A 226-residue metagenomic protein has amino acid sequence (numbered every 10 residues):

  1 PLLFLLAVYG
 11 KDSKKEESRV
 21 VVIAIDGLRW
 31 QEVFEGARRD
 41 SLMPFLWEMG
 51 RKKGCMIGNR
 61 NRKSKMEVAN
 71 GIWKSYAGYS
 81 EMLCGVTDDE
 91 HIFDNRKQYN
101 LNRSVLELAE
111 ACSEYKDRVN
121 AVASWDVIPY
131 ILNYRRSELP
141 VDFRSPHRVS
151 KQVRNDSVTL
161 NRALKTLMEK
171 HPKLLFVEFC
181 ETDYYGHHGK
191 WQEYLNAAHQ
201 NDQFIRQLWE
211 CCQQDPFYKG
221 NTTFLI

Functional and structural regions predicted by a protein language model:
P1-E16: Bacterial Sec-dependent N-terminal signal peptides
E16, Q31-K74: Short, structured active-site-proximal loop/turn typified by the sulfatase FGly-forming signature C/S-X-P-X-R
E16-V21, K52-G58, C112-V119, K170-L175 (+1 more regions): Loop/turn elements at helix/coil->beta-strand transitions in domains of secreted/extracellular proteins
D26-Q31, S64-E67, D88-D89, W125-Y130 (+1 more regions): Solvent-exposed loop/turn segments at secondary-structure junctions within structured extracellular/periplasmic domains
G36-F45, M56, R60-N61, E81-N102: His/Cys-centered metal/cofactor-coordination and adjacent catalytic loops
F45, Q200-I226: Metal-dependent active-site segment of extracytoplasmic phospho-/sulfohydrolases and closely related
V86-Q152: Catalytic-site neighborhoods of secreted/periplasmic enzymes that process anionic sulfate/phosphate groups
L132-F143, N161-Q207: Active-site His/acidic residue clusters
